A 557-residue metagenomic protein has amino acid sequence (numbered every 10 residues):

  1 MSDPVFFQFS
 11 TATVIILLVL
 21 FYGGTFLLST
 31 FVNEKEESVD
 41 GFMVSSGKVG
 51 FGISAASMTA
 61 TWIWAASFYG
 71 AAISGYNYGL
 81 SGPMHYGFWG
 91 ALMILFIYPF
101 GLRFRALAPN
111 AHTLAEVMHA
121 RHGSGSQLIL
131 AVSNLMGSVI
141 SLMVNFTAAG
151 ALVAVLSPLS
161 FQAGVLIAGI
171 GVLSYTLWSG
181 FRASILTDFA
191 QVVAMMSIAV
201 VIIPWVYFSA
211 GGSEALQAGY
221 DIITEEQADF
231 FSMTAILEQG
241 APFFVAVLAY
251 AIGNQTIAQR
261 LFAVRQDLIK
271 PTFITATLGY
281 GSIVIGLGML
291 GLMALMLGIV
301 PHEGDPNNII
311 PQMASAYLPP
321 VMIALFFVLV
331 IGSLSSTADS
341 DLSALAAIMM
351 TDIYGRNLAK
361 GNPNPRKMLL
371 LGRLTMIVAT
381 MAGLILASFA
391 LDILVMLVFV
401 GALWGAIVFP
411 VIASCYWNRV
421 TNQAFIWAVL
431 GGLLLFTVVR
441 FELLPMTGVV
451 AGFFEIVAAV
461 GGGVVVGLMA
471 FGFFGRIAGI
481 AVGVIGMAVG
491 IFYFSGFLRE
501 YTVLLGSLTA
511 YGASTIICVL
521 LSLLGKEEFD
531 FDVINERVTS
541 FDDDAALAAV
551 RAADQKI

Functional and structural regions predicted by a protein language model:
M1-I557: Membrane-embedded helix-loop-helix hairpins and adjacent transmembrane boundary segments in multi-pass transporters
